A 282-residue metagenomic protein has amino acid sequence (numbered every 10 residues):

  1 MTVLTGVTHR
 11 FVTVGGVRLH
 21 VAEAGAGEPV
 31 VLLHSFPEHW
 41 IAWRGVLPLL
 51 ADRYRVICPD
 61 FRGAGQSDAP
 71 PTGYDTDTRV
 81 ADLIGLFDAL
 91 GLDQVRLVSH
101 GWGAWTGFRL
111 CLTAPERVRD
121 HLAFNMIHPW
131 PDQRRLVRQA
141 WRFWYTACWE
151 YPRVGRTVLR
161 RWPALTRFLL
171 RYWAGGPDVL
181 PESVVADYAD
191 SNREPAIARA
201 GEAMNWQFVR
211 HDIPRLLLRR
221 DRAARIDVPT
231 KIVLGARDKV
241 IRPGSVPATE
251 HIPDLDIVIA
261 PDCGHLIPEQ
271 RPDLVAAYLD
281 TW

Functional and structural regions predicted by a protein language model:
T2-R10, V17-L19, P29, A64-Q94 (+5 more regions): Flexible "cap/lid" subdomain of the alpha/beta-hydrolase fold that forms the substrate-access gate
H20-Q66: Conserved HGGG/HGGXW glycine-rich cap/lid loop of the alpha/beta-hydrolase fold
I41, Q270-L274: A conserved mid-protein helix/loop that constitutes part of the nucleotide-sugar donor-binding site
